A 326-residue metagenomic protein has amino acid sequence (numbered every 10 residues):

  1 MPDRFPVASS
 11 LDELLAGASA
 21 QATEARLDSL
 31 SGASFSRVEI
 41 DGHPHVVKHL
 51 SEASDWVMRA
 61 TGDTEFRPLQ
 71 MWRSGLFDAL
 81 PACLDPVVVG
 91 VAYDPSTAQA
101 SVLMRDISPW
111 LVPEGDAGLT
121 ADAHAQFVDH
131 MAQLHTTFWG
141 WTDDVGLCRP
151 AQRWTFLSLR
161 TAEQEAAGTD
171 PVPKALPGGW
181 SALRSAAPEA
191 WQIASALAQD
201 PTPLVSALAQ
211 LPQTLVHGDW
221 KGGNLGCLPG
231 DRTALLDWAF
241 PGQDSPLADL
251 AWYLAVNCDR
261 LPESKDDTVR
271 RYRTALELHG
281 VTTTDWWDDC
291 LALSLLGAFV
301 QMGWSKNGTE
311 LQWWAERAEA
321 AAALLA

Functional and structural regions predicted by a protein language model:
M1-A98, V102, V205, L228-T233: Conserved NTP-binding catalytic cores of kinases and kinase-like/nucleotidyltransferase enzymes across multiple kinase
M1-S29, A117, V145, W191-Q192 (+3 more regions): Regulatory N- and C-terminal appendages and interdomain linkers associated with kinase/kinase-like NTP transferase
Q70, Q243-G280, L295-A322: Active-site activation/catalytic loop segments of kinase-like enzymes and analogous catalytic loops in related
G90-Q126: Conserved structural core of kinase catalytic domains
L111-Q133, G140-H217: ATP-dependent phospho-/nucleotidyl transfer catalytic cores
W220: Hydrophobic HxD+1 residue recognition
G223-Y253: Catalytic activation segment of kinase domains across protein kinase-like and atypical kinase folds
G280-S294: All-alpha amphipathic helical-bundle segments outside canonical DNA-binding/catalytic cores that form hydrophobic
